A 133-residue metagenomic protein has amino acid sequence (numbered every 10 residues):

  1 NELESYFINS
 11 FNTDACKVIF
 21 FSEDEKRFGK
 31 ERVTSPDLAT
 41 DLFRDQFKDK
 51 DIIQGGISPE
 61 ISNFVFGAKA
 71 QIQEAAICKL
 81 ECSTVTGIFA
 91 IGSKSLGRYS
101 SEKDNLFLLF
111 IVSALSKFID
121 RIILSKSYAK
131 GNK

Functional and structural regions predicted by a protein language model:
N1, N132-K133: Signal-transmission linkers at sensory-effector interfaces
N1-R32: Helix-loop-beta substructure at the N-terminus of cytosolic sensory domains that couple signal/ligand detection
K26-E74, A90, S101: Regulatory sensory and allosteric helical modules in signal-transduction proteins and certain transcription factors
Q73-E81: A short, aliphatic-rich beta-strand micro-motif
L80-K94: Sensory-domain boundary capping and coupling elements
S93-L109, I119-A129: Regulatory loop-to-helix N-cap segments in sensory/regulatory domains that couple ligand/signal detection
